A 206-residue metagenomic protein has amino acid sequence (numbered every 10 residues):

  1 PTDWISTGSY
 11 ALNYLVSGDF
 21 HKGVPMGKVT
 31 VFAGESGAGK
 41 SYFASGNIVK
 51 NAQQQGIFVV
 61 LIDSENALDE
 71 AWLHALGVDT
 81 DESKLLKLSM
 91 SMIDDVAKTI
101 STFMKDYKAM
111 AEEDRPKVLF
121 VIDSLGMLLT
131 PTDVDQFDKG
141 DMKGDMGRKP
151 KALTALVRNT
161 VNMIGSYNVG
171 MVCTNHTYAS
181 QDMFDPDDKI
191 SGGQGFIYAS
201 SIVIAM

Functional and structural regions predicted by a protein language model:
P1-K84, V96-K105: The Walker A/P-loop phosphate-binding site
L12, L73, D123, N175 (+1 more regions): Residue-level signature of catalytic and energy-coupling elements of molecular machines, predominantly ATP/GTP-dependent
Q54, L76-K84, Q136-M146, D188-G193: A short alpha->loop->secondary-structure connector
D63-E65, D123-L125, C173-Y178: A short beta-strand-to-loop transition that corresponds to the Sensor-1 phosphate-sensing loop of AAA+ P-loop ATPases
L68, L128-L129, S180-Q181: Catalytic P-loop NTPase motifs of RecA-like helicase/translocase cores
S83-S91: Short acidic-hydrophobic, aromatic-tinged amphipathic segments that line or gate anion-handling sites
S91-V169: Phosphate-binding/switch loop-helix module in NTP-utilizing enzymes
D145-M206: Phosphate-binding/switch region of NTP-binding enzymes
